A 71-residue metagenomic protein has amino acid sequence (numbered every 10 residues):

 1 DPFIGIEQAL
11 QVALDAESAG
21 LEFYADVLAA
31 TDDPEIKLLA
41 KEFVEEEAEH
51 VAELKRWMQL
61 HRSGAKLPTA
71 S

Functional and structural regions predicted by a protein language model:
D1-S71: Non-heme di-metal
